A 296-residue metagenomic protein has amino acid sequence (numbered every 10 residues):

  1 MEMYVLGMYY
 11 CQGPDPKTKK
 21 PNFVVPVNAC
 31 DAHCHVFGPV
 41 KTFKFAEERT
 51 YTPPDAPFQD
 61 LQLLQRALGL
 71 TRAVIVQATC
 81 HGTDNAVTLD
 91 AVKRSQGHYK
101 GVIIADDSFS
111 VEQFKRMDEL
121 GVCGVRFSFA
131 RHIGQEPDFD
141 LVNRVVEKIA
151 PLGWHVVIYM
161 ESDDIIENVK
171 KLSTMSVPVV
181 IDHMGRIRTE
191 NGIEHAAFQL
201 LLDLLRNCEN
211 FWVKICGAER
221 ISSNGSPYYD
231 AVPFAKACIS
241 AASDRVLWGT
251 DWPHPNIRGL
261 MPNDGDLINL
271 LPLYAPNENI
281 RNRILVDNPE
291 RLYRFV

Functional and structural regions predicted by a protein language model:
E2-N28, P54-R72, A237, S243-R245 (+1 more regions): Mid-to-C-terminal alpha-helical segments outside catalytic/metal-binding sites
Y4-G13, C80-D164, K170, K214-A218: Active-site gating/metal-coordination segments in enzymes
G7, D138-W248: Catalytic pocket-lining loop regions of alpha/beta-barrel enzymes, especially the amidohydrolase/enolase/GH5 lineages
P26-F43: Short, solvent-exposed beta-strand-terminating loops
C30-C34, A73-V76, Y99-I103, V125-F127 (+4 more regions): Hydrophobic faces of well-ordered beta-strands that scaffold small-molecule active sites in alpha/beta enzyme cores
H33, T88, M117, V125 (+6 more regions): Conserved, mostly hydrophobic/aromatic
A46-S95: Alpha-helical scaffold segments that flank or form the walls of functional sites
D84-Y99, A231-A242, N263-P272: Short, electropositive alpha-helical surface patch
